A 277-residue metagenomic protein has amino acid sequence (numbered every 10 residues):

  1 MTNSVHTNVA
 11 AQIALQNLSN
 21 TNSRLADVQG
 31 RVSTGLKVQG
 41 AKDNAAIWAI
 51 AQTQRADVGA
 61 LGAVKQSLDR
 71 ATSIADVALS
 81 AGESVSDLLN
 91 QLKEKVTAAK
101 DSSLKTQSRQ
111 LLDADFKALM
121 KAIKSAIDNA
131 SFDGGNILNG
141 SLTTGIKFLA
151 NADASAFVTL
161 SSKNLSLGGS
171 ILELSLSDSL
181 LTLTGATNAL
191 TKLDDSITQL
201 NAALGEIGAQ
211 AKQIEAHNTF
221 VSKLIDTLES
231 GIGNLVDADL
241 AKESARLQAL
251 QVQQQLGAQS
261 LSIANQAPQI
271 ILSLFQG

Functional and structural regions predicted by a protein language model:
M1-G277: Primary detection of the long, small/polar-rich alpha-helical "axial" segments characteristic of bacterial flagellar
